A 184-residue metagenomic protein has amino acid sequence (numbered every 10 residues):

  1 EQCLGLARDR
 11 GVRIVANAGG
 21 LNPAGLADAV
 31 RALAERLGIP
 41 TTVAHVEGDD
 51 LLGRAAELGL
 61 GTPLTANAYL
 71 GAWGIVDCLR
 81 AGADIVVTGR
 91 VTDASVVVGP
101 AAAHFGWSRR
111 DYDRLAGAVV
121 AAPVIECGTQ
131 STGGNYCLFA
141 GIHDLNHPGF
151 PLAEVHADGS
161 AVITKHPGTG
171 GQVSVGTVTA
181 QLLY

Functional and structural regions predicted by a protein language model:
E1, L58-L64, G106-R110: Glycine-rich tight-turn/loop motif centered on a GG-T
E1-A55, L64-Y69, G74, V162 (+1 more regions): Metallocofactor- and cofactor-centric catalytic cores in central/energy metabolism, strongly enriched
N17-L21, A83-P100: Conserved phosphate/anionic-ligand binding catalytic regions in large, soluble enzymes, centered on
G20, A24, Y69, S95 (+3 more regions): Conserved structured core elements
L26-R31, T92-G106: Short Gly/Thr/Asp-enriched flexible loops that form oxyanion-binding sites at enzyme active sites
R36-L51, V97-H143: Catalytic or ion-translocation cores adjacent to nucleophile or general acid/base/metal-coordination motifs in diverse
T65-G89: Active-site/ligand-binding-proximal alpha/beta "capping" segment
D113-Y184: A conserved active-site cap/scaffold subdomain adjacent to cofactor or substrate pockets
